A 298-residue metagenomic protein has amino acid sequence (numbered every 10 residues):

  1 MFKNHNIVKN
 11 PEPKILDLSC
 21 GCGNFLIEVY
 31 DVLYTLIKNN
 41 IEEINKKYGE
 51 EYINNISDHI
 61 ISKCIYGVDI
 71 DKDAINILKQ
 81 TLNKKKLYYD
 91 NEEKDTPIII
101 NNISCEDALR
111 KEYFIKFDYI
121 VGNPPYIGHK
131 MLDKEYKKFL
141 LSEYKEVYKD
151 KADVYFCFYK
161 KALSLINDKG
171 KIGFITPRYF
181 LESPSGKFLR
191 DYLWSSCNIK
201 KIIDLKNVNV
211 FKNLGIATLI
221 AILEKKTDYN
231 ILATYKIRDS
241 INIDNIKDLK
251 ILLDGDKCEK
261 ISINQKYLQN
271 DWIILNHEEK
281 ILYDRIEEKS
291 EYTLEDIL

Functional and structural regions predicted by a protein language model:
M1-I7, A162: Phosphate/ATP-binding catalytic cores across multiple sugar-kinase/actin-like superfamilies, primarily ASKHA
I7-P11, L33-I60, C64, K85-N102: Flexible phosphate/Mg2+-sensing switch loops adjacent to catalytic phosphate-binding sites
E12-S19: Conserved class I S-adenosyl-L-methionine
C20-I27, Y34, I70-I75, N83 (+2 more regions): Signature of N6-adenine DNA methyltransferases within the class I
I65-D69: Conserved SAM-binding motif I beta-strand of class I
